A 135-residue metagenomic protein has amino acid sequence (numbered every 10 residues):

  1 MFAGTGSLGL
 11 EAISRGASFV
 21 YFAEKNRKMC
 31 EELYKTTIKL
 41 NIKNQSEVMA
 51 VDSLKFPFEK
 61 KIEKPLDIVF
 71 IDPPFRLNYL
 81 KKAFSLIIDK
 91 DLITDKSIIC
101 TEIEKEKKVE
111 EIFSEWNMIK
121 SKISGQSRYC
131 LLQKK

Functional and structural regions predicted by a protein language model:
M1-K135: Class I S-adenosyl-L-methionine-dependent methyltransferase catalytic core
